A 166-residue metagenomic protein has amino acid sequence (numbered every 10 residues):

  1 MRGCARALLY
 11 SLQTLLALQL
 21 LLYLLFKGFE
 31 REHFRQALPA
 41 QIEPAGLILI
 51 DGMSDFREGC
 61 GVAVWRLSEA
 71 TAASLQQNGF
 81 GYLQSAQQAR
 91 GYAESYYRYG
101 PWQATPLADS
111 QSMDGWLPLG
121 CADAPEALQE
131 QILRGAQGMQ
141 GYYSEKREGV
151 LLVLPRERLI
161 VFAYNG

Functional and structural regions predicted by a protein language model:
M1-Q19: N-terminal Sec-pathway targeting helices
R2, R6, R31, R35 (+7 more regions): Arginine residue identity/basic-tract feature
R2-A5, R31, R35-E43, D114 (+1 more regions): Short, structured coil/loop segments at alpha-helix boundaries
A7, I48-I50, R134-Q137: Short secondary-structure boundary micro-motifs
L8, L21, R90, E94-Y97 (+2 more regions): Intrinsically disordered, low-complexity segments enriched in small/polar residues
Q13-A89: N-terminal export/targeting and maturation segments
S54-I132: Mature extracytoplasmic domains of secretory-pathway proteins
P106-G166: Extracytoplasmic electrostatic interaction patches
